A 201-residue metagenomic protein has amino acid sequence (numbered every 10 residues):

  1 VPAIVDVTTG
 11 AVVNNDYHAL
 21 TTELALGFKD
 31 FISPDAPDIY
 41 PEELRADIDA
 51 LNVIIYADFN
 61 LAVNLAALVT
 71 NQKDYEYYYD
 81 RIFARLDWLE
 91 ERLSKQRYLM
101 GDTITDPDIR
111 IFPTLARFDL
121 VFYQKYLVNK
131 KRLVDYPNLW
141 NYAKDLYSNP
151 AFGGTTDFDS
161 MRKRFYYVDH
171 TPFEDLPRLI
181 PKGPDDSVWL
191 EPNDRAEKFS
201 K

Functional and structural regions predicted by a protein language model:
V1-K201: C-terminal alpha-helical interaction module
